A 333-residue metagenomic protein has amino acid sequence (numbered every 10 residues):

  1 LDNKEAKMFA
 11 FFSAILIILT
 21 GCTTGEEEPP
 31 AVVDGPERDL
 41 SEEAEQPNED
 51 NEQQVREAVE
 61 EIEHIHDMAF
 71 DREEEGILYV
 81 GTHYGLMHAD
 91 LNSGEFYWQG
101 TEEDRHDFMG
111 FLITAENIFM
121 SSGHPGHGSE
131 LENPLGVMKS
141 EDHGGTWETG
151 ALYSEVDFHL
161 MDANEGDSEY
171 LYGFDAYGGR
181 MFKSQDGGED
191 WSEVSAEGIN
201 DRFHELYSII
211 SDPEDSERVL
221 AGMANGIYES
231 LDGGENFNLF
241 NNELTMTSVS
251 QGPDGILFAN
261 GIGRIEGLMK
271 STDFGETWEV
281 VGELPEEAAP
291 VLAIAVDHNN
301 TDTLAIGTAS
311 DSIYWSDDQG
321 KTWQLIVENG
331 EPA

Functional and structural regions predicted by a protein language model:
I18-G21: C-terminal motif of bacterial Sec signal peptides marking the signal peptidase cleavage site
T23-G25: Bacterial signal peptide processing site
Q54-M87: Beta-strand-rich domains and repeat architectures in extracellular enzymes and scaffolds, especially beta-propellers
I65-A69, H106-L112, V156-A163, F203-I210 (+3 more regions): Repeated scaffold domains used in trafficking and secretory/extracellular systems, primarily beta-propellers
F70-E75, I113-E116, A163-S168, P213-D215 (+2 more regions): Residue-level detector of Asp-centered blade-edge/turn motifs that repeat once per structural unit in beta-propeller
L78, I118-F119, L171, V219 (+2 more regions): Hydrophobic beta-strand positions that form the internal "hydrophobic ladder" of WD40/Gbeta-like beta-propeller blades
Y84-R105, N133-A151, G178-I199, Y228-N241 (+2 more regions): Asp-box/BNR beta-propeller loop motif
G128-P134, F174-G178, R202, G222 (+1 more regions): Short, solvent-exposed loop/turn segments at conserved positions within beta-propeller repeat blades
